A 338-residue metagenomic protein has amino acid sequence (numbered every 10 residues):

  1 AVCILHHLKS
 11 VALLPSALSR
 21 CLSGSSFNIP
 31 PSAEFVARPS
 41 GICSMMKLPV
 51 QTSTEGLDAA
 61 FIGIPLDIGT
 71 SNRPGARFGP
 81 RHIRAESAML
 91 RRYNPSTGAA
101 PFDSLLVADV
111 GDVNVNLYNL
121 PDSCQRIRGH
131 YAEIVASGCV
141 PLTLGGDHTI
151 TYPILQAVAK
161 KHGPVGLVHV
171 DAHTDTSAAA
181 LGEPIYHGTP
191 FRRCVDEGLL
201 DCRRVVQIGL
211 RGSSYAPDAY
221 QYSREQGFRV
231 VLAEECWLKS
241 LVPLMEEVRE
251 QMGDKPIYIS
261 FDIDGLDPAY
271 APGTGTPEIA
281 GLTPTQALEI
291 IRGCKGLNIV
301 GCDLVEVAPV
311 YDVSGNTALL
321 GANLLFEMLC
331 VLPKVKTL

Functional and structural regions predicted by a protein language model:
V2-L66, N72-L142, T149-T151, A157-H162 (+2 more regions): Catalytic cores of soluble, metal-dependent hydrolases
T70-N72, A178, A216: Short helix/loop capping segments that flank catalytic or ligand/cofactor-binding pockets
R77, G188, A216-Y220: Short, surface-exposed alpha-helical segments at coil->helix boundaries
Q125-R126, A136-R204, I208: Active-site histidine-anchored catalytic micro-motif
H169-A172, Q207-G212, L232-E234, E306: Short, structured patches in soluble enzyme cores that scaffold and shape functional sites
D175-S177, S213-Y215, P309-Y311: Active-site environment of divalent metal-dependent phosphoester hydrolases
E197-L199, R211-S223: Glycine-rich phosphate/diphosphate-binding loop of Rossmann-like nucleotide-binding domains
R204, S213-S214, A219, G253-Y258: Aromatic-lined glycan-binding groove of carbohydrate-active enzymes
